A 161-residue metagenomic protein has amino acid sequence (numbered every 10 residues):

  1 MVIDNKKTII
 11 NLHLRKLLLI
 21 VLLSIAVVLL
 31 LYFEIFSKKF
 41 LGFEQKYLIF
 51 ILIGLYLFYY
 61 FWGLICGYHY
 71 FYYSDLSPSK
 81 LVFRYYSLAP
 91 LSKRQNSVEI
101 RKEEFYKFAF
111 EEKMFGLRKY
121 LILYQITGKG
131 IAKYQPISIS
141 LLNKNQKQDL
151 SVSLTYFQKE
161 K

Functional and structural regions predicted by a protein language model:
M1-Q45: N-terminal membrane-targeting/pre-transmembrane regions
R15-I20, F58-Y72, Y106: Generic detector of contiguous secondary-structure segments
L23-A26, K46-W62: Canonical hydrophobic alpha-helical transmembrane segment
F61-E99: Conserved beta-hairpin
S87, F105, F157-K161: Bimodal feature
P90, K113-G116: Short glycine/serine/proline-enriched coil/turn segments at secondary-structure junctions
Q95-M114: Phosphoinositide-dependent membrane-docking surfaces
K119-K161: A membrane-cytosol interface segment of integral membrane proteins
